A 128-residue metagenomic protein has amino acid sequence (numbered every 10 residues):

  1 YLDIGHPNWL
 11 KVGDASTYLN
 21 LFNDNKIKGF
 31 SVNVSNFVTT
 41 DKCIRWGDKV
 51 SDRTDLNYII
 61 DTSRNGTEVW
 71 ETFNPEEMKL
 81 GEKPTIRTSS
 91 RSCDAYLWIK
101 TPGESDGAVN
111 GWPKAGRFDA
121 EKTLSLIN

Functional and structural regions predicted by a protein language model:
P7-K122: Surface-exposed substrate-engagement region within the catalytic domains of secreted or surface-exposed extracellular
L126-N128: Structured C-terminal cap/extension of enzyme domains
